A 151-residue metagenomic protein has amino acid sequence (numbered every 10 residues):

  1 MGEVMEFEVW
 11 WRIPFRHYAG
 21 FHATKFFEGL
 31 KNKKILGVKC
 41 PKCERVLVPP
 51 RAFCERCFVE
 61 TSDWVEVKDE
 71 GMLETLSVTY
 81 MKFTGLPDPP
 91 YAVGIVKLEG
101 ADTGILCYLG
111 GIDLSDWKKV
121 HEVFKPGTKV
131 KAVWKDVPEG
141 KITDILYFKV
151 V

Functional and structural regions predicted by a protein language model:
M1-L36, I145-V151: A broadly conserved sequence feature marking short terminus-proximal activation segments in nucleic acid-centric
K33-L36, P50, D69: Short metal-coordination and nucleic-acid-contact micro-motifs, chiefly zinc-binding Cys/His arrays
V38, A52, K125: Cys/His-enriched microdomains
P41-E44, F58-T61: Cys/His-coordinated zinc-binding microdomains
G71-L73: Conserved hydrophobic positions within beta-strands
L76-K82, A101, V137: Short, conserved beta-turn/loop elements at beta-strand boundaries and strand-helix junctions
L86-I105: OB-fold (S1/OB) nucleic-acid-binding surfaces
L106-V151: Well-ordered alpha/beta subsegment
